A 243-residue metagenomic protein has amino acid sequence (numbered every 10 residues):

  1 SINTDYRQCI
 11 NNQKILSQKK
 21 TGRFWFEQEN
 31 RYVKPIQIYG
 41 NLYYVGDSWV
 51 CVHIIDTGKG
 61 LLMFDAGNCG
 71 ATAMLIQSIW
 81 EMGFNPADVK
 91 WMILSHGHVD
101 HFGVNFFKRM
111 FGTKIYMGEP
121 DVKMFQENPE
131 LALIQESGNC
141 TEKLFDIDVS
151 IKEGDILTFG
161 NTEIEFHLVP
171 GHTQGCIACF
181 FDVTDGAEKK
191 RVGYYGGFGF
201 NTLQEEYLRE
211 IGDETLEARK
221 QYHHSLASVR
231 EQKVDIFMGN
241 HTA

Functional and structural regions predicted by a protein language model:
S1-Y32: N-terminal pre-domain segments of enzymes
F24-N30, A66-C69, N128-S137, T202-L216: Acidic/histidine-rich helix-loop elements that form or flank divalent-metal/phosphate-binding sites at the catalytic
E29-M82, P86, A178-F200: Conserved beta-strand hairpin/beta-sheet module of binuclear metal-dependent hydrolase folds, prominently
K34-G40, Q135-N139, F159-I164: Short Pro/Gly-enriched beta-strand edge/turn motifs at strand-loop
N41, I55, D65, L75 (+6 more regions): Divalent metal-coordination and catalytic microenvironments
L42, G70-A73, W80-I156: Active-site HxH/HxHxD metal-binding segment of metal-dependent hydrolases
Y44, L62-D65, W91-I93, F166-L168: Short catalytic-loop micro-motif centered on adjacent basic/acidic residues
L61, N68-G70, D146-D148, G154-F159 (+1 more regions): Metallo-beta-lactamase
